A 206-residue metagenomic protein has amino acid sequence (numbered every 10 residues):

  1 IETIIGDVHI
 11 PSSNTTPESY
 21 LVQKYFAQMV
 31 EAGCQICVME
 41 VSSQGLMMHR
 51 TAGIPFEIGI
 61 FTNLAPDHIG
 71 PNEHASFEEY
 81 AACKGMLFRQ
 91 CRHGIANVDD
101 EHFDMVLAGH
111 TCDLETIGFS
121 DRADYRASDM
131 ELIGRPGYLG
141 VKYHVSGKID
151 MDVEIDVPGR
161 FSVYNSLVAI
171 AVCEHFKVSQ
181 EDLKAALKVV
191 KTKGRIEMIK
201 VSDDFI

Functional and structural regions predicted by a protein language model:
I1-I4: Short beta-strand-centered segment that lines the nucleotide-binding/catalytic pocket of NTP-utilizing
G6-S12, T62-N63: Short glycine/proline- and charge-enriched loop/turn segments that cap or connect secondary-structure elements
H9-S42: Conserved nucleotide-sensing/catalytic segment adjacent to the nucleotide-binding pocket in NTP-handling enzymes
I10-P11, A52-I54, M198: Short low-complexity, flexible loop/linker segments enriched in glycine and/or proline with clustered acidic
S13-S19, I54, H74-E78: Short, conserved loop/turn and helix-capping segments at secondary-structure boundaries that abut family-defining
F26-A27, M48, G85: Short hydrophobic/charged patches on amphipathic alpha-helices used for structural packing and interfaces
V30-V38, E57-F205: Acidic, Mg2+-coordinating active-site environments of NTP-dependent enzymes
G45-A52: Conserved helix/coil segment N-terminal to the catalytic DExD/H
